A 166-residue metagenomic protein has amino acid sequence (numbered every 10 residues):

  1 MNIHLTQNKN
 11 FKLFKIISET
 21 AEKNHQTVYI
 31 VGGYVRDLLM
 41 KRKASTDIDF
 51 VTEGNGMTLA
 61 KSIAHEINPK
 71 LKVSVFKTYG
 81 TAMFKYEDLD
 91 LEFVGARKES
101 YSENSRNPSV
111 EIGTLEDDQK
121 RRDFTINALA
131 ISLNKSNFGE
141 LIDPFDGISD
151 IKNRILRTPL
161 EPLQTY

Functional and structural regions predicted by a protein language model:
M1-Y166: Catalytic cores of the polymerase beta-like nucleotidyltransferase superfamily and closely associated nucleotide
